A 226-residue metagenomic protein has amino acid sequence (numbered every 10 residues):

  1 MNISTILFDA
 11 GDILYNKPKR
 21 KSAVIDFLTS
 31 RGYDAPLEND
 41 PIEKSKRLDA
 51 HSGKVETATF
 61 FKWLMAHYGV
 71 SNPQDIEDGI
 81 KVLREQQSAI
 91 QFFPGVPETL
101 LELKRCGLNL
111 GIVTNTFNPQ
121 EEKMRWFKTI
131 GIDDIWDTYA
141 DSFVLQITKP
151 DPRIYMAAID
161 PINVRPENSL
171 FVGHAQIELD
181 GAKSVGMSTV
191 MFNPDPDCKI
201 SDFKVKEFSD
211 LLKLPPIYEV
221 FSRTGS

Functional and structural regions predicted by a protein language model:
M1-F8, L101-K104, V113, F117-N118 (+1 more regions): Asp-based, Mg2+/Mn2+-dependent phosphohydrolase catalytic module
M1-I42: Active-site neighborhood of HAD-like aspartate-dependent phosphohydrolases
D12-L14, R47-A50, Q86-Q87, T114-N118 (+1 more regions): Short histidine/acidic/glycine/proline-rich micro-motifs that form metal- and phosphate-coordinating active-site loops
K21-L28, S45, T57, F61 (+2 more regions): Hydrophobic alpha-helical core bundles mediating ligand binding, dimerization, or RNAP-core interactions
Y33, L108, M187: Short phosphate-binding/catalytic loops that engage adenosine nucleotides
L48-K81: A metal-dependent, Asp-based hydrolase signature
A58, K81-G111, P152: Short, acidic loop-to-helix structural element flanking the phosphoryl-transfer center in phosphate-processing enzymes
